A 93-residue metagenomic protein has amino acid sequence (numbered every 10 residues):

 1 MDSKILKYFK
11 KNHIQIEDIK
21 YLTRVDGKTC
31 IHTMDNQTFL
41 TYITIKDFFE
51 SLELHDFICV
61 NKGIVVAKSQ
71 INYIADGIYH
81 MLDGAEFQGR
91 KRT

Functional and structural regions predicted by a protein language model:
M1-T93: Basic, polyanion-interacting recognition surfaces, primarily in bacterial LytTR/OmpR-type DNA-binding effector domains
